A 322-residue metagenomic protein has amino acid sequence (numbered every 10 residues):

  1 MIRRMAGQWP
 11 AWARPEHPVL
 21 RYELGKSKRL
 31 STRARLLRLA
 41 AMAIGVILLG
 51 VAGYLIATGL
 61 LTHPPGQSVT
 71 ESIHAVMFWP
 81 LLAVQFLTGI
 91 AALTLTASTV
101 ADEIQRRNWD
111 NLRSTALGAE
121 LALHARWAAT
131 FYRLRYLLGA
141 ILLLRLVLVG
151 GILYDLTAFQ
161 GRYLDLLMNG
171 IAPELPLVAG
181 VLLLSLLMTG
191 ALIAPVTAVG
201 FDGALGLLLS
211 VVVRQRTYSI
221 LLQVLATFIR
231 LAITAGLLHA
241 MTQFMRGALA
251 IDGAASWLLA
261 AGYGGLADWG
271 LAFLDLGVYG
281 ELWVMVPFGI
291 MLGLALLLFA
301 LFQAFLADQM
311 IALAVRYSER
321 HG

Functional and structural regions predicted by a protein language model:
M1-N108, L121-G322: Hydrophobic alpha-helical transmembrane segments of membrane proteins
R113-E120: Short helix-to-coil transition segments within interhelical loops that connect adjacent transmembrane helices
